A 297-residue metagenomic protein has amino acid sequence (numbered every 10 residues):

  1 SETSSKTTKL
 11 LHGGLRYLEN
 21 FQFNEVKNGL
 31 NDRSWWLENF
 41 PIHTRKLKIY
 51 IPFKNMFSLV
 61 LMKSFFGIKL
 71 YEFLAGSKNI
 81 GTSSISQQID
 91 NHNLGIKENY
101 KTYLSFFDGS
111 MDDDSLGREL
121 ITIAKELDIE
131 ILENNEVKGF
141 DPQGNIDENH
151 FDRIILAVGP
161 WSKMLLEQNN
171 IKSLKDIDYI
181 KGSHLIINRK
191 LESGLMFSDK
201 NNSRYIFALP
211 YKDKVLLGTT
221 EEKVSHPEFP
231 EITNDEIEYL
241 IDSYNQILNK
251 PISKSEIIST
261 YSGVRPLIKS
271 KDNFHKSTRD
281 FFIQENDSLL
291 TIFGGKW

Functional and structural regions predicted by a protein language model:
S1-T7: Glycine-rich FAD pyrophosphate-binding loop
T8-N93: Dinucleotide-binding Rossmann-like beta1-alpha1 core, especially the glycine-rich loop that anchors the ADP
Y100-G109: Short, hydrophobic/proline-enriched secondary-structure or compact coil segments at domain edges
S115, I123, E167, K172-S183 (+3 more regions): C-terminal catalytic lobe of FAD-dependent flavoproteins
S115-E126, N134-E136: Conserved N-terminal helical subregion
E130-N145: A conserved short coil-to-beta-strand element within the FAD-binding core of flavoproteins
I146-R153, A157: Core beta-strand elements of the Rossmann-like FAD/NAD(P) dinucleotide-binding domain in flavoenzyme oxidoreductases
L156-I171: Flavin (primarily FAD) binding-site architecture
